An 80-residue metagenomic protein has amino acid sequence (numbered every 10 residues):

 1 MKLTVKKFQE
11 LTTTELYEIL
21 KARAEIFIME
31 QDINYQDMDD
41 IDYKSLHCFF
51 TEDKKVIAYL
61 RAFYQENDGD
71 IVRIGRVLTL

Functional and structural regions predicted by a protein language model:
M1-K44, F49-K55: Short amphipathic alpha-helix that is part of the acyltransferase structural core
I26-E30, F63, L80: Generic N-terminal helix/loop capping motif
F49, K55-Q65, D70-L78: Conserved beta-strand in the GNAT
